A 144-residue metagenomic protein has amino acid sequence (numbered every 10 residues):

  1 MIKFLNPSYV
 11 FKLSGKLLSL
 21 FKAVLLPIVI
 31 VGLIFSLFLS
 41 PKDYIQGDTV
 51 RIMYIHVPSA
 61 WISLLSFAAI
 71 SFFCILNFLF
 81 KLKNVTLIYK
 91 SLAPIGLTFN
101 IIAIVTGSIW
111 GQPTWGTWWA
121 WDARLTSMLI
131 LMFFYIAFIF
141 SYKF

Functional and structural regions predicted by a protein language model:
I2-F11, G15-P41, G47-D48, M53-W115 (+1 more regions): Hydrophobic cores of alpha-helical transmembrane segments in multi-pass integral membrane proteins
